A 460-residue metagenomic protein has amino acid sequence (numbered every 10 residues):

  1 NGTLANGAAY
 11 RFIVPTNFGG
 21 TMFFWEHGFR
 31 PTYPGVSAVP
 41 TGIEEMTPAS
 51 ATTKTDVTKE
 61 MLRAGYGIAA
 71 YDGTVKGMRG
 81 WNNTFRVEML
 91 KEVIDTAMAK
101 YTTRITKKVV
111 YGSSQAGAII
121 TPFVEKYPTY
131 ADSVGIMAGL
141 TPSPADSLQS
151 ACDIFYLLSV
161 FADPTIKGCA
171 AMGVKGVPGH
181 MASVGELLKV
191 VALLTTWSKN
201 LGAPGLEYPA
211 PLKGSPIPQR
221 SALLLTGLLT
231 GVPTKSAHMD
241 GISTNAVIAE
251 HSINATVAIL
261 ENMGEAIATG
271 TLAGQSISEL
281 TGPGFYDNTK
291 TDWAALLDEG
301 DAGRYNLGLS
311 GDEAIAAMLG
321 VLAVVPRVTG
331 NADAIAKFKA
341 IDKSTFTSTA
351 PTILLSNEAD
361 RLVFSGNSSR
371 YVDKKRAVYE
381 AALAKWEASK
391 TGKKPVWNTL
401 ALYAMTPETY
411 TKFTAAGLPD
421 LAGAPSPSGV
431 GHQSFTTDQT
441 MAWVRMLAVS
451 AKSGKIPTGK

Functional and structural regions predicted by a protein language model:
N1-V110, Q115-K460: C-terminal His-loop and adjacent cap/lid subdomain of alpha/beta-hydrolase
